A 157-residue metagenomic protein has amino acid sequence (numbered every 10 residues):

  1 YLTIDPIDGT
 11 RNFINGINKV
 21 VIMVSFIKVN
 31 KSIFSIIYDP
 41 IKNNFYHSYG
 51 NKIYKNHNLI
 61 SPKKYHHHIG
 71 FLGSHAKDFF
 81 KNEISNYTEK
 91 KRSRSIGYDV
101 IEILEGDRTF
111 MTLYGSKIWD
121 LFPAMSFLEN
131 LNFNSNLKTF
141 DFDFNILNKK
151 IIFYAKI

Functional and structural regions predicted by a protein language model:
Y1-G50: DPxDG-like acidic metal-binding loop motif
N30, N43, H57, L137-F140 (+1 more regions): Detector for glycine-centered tight turns/loop "hinges" at secondary-structure junctions
I33, L59-K63: Local beta-strand/beta-hairpin segments that build beta-sheet-rich folds
S35, H47, I53-N56, F71-L72 (+1 more regions): Short hydrophobic/aromatic-rich beta-strand segments that constitute the beta-sheet cores of beta-sandwich/beta-barrel
N43, I53, K77-D78: Surface-exposed, flexible loop/turn segments at secondary-structure boundaries
K52-I60, N134: Short helix-loop capping/hinge motifs at secondary-structure junctions, enriched in acidic/polar residues
P62-I157: An extended, acidic
